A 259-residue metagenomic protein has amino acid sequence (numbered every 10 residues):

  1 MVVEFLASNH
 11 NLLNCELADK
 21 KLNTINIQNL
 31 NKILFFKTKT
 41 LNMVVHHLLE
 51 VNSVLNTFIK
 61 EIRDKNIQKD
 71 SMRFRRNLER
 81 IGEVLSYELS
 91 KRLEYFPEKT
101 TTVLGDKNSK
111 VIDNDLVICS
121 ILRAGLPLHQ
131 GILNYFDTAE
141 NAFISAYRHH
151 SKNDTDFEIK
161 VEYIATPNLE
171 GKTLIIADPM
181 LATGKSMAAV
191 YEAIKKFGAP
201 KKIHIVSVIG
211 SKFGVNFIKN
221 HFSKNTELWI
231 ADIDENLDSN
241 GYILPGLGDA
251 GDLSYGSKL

Functional and structural regions predicted by a protein language model:
V2-F5, H10-L13, L17, K21-L22 (+1 more regions): PRPP-associated nucleotide enzymes
